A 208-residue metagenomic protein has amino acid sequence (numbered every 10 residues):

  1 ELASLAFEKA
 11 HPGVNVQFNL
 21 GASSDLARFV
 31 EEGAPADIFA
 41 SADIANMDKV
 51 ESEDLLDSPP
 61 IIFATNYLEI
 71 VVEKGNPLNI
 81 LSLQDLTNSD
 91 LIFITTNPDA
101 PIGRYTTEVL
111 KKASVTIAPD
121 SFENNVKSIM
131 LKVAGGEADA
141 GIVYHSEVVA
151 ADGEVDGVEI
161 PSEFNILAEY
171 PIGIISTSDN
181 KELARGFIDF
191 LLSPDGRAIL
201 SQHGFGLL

Functional and structural regions predicted by a protein language model:
E1-H11, N15, S24-E32, S41-I44 (+3 more regions): Exported/periplasmic ABC-transporter solute-binding proteins
